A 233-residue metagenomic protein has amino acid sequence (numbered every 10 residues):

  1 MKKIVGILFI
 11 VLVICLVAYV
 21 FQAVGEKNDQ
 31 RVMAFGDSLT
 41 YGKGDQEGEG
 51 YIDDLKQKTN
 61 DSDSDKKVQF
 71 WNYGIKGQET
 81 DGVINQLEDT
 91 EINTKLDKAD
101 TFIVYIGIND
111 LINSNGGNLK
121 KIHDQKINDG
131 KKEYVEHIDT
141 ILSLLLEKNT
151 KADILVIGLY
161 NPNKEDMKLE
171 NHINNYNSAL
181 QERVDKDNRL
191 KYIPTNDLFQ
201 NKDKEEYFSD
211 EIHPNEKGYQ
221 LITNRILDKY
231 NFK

Functional and structural regions predicted by a protein language model:
M1-I4: Positively charged n-region of N-terminal signal peptides that target proteins for export
G6-V20: Hydrophobic membrane-insertion alpha-helices, especially the h-region of bacterial N-terminal signal peptides
F21-K76, E91-D97: Serine-esterase "nucleophile elbow" of acetyl-processing enzymes
M33-A34, Q69-G74, D100-Y105, D153-G158 (+1 more regions): Structural recognition of the beta-strand scaffold that forms the well-ordered cores of secreted hydrolase catalytic
K58, V83-T94, D139-L144: Alpha-helical scaffolding within the catalytic cores of extracellular/periplasmic polymer-degrading hydrolases
I75-D81, L111, G117-E133, P162-K168: Surface-exposed cleft-lining segments at the edges of enzyme active sites
N85-D129: Oxyanion-hole/transition-state-stabilizing segment in secreted/luminal serine hydrolases and related acyltransferases
Y160-K233: Catalytic His-Asp segment of secreted/periplasmic serine-dependent ester chemistry enzymes
